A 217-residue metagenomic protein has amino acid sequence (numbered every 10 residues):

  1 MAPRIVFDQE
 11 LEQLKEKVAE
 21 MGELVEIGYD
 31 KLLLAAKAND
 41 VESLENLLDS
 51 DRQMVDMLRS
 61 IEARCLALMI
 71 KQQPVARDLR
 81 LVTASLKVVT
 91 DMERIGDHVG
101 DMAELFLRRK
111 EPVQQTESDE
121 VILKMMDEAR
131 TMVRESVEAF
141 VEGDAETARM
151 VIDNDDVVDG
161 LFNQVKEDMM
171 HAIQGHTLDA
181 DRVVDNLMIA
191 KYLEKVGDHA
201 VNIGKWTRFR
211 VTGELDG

Functional and structural regions predicted by a protein language model:
M1-G217: Cytosolic, long alpha-helical scaffolding segments
